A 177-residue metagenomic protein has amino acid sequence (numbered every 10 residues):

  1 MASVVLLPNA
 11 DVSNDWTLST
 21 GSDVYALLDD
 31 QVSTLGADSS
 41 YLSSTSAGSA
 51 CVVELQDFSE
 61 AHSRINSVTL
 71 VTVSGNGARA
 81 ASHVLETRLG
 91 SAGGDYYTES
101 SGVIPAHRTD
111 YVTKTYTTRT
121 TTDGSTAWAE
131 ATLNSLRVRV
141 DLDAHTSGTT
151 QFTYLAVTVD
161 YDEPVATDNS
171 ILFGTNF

Functional and structural regions predicted by a protein language model:
M1-A26, A156-F177: Enriched but not universal
D29-A47: Short carbohydrate-recognition loop motifs
S43-A61: Short beta-strands within extracellular/lumenal beta-sheet-rich domains
H62-G77, V138, V157: A short beta-strand element within beta-rich, extracytoplasmic domains of secreted/secretory-pathway proteins
R64, T122-S135: Short glycine/proline/serine/threonine-rich loop/turn segments at secondary-structure transition edges
A80-G93: Short, surface-exposed beta-strand/strand-loop-strand elements in extracellular ectodomains
D95-A127: Extracellular carbohydrate recognition and processing domains and analogous Trp-centered ligand-binding platforms
R139-G148: Short beta-strand-plus-loop segments that form exposed binding edges in beta-rich domains
